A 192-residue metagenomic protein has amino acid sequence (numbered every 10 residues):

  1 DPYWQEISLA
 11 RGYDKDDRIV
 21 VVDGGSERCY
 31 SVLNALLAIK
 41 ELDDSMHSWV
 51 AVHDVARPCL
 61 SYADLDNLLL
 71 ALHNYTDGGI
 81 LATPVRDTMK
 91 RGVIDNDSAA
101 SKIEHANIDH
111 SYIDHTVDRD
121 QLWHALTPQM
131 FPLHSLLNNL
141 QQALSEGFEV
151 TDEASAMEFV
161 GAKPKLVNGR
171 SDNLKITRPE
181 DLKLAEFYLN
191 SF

Functional and structural regions predicted by a protein language model:
D1-H47, E146: Conserved N-terminal catalytic core of the sugar/cofactor nucleotidyltransferase
P2, S26-E27, V55-P58, V85-R86: Short glycine-rich anion-binding loops that position phosphate/pyrophosphate groups of nucleotides and phosphorylated
A35, H53-D54, P84, P132 (+1 more regions): Residue-level signal for inorganic ion chemistry
E41-L42, M46, V93, Y188-F192: Generic C-terminal helix-cap and adjacent flexible tail
D44-R57: Short beta-strand-to-loop acidic/aromatic patch adjacent to the donor-nucleotide binding site
C59-V167: Conserved core of the sugar-phosphate nucleotidyltransferase
P164-N168, L174-T177: Conserved active-site beta-strand element of glycosyltransferases/polysaccharide synthases
N173-F192: Hydrophobic helical membrane-anchoring modules
